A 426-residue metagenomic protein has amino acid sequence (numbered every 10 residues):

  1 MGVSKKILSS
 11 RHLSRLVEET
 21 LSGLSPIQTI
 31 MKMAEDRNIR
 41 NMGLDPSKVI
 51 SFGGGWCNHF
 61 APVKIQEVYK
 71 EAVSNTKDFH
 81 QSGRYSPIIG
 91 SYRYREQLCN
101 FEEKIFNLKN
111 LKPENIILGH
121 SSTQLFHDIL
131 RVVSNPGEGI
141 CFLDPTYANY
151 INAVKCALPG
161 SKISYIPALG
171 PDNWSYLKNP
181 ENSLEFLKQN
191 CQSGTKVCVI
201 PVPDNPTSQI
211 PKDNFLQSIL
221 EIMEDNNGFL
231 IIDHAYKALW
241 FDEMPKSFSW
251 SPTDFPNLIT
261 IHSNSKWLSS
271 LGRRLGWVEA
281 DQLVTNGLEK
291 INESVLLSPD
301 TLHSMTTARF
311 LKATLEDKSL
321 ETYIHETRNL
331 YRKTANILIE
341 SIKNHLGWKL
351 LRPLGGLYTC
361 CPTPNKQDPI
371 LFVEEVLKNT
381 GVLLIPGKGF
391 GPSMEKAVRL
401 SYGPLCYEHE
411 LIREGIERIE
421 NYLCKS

Functional and structural regions predicted by a protein language model:
K6-S9, D254-N329, I339-E340, E417 (+1 more regions): Conserved core segment of the aminotransferase class I/II
L8, L13-S121, L383, S426: N-terminal small-domain helix-loop-helix segment of the aminotransferase-like
K48-S51, I261, K349-L354: Short beta-strand
F79-M223, K237-D254, I259, E417: Conserved core of the PLP fold type I
N100, N110, C141, E375-L384 (+1 more regions): PLP-dependent enzyme catalytic core of the Aspartate aminotransferase-like
F142, Y165, I232, T307 (+1 more regions): Hydrophobic residues in well-ordered beta-strands that form the structural core
D225-N226, T380: Helix C-cap/helix->beta junction micro-motif
A308, Y323-I339, K349-T363: Conserved glycine-rich beta-strand-loop-beta hairpin in the small C-terminal domain of fold type I
